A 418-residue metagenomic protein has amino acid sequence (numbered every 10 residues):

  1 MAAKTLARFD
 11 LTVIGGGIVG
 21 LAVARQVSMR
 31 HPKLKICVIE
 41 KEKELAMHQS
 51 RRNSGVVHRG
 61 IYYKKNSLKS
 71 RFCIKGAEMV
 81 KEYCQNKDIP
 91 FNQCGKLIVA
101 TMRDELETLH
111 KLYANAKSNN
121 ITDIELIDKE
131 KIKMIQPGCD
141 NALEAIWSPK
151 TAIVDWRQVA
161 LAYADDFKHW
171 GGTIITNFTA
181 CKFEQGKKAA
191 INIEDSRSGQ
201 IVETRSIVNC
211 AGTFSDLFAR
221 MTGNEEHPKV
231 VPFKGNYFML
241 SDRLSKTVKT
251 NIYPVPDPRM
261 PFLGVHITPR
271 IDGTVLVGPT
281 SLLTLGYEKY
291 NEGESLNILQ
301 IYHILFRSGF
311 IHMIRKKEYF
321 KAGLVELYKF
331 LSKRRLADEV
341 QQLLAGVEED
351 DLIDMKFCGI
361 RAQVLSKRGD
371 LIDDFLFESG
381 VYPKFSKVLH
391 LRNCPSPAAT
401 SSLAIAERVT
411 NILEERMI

Functional and structural regions predicted by a protein language model:
K4-V19, C37: Beta1/beta-strand and adjacent pyrophosphate-binding region of the FAD-binding site in flavoprotein oxidoreductases
V19, E44, F214: Conserved Rossmann-like nucleotide-cofactor binding loop
A22, F183-L299: Flavin-dependent oxidoreductases
S28-R52: Glycine-rich FAD pyrophosphate-binding loop
G55-I135, A142, G264-V265, G286 (+1 more regions): Dinucleotide-binding Rossmann-like beta1-alpha1 core, especially the glycine-rich loop that anchors the ADP
K64-K75, V99-L109, I146-D166, I175-N177 (+2 more regions): Short beta-strand to alpha-helix junction loop
A145-S206, C210-L217, S401-E414: Helical element adjacent to the flavin cofactor pocket in flavoenzyme catalytic cores
L305-I418: C-terminal catalytic lobe of FAD-dependent flavoproteins
